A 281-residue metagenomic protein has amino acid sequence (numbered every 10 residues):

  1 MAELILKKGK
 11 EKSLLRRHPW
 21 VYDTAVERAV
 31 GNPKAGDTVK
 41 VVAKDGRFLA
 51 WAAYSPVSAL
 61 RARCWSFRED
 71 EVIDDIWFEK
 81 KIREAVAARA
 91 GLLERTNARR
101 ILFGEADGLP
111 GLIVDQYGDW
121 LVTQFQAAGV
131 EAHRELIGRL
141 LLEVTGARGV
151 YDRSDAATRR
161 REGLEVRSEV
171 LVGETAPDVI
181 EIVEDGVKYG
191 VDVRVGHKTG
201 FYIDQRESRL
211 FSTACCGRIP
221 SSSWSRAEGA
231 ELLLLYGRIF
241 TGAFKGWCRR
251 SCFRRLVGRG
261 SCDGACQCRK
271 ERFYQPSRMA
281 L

Functional and structural regions predicted by a protein language model:
M1-Q116: Non-catalytic accessory regions of SAM-dependent methyltransferases
G36, D119, L233: Residue-level signal for inorganic ion chemistry
D37-V42, E181-I182, G229: Short conserved beta-strand and strand-loop elements enriched in small hydrophobics with frequent Asp/Gly
F103-L109, I113-D115, E131-F201: Non-catalytic substrate-recognition/targeting regions of SAM-dependent transferases
P220, Y236-R249: Conserved SAM-binding loop of SAM-dependent methyltransferases across substrates and taxa, primarily the Class I
P220-L233: Conserved class I S-adenosyl-L-methionine
E231, R250-R255: Conserved SAM-binding motif I beta-strand of class I
R259-L281: S-adenosyl-L-methionine
